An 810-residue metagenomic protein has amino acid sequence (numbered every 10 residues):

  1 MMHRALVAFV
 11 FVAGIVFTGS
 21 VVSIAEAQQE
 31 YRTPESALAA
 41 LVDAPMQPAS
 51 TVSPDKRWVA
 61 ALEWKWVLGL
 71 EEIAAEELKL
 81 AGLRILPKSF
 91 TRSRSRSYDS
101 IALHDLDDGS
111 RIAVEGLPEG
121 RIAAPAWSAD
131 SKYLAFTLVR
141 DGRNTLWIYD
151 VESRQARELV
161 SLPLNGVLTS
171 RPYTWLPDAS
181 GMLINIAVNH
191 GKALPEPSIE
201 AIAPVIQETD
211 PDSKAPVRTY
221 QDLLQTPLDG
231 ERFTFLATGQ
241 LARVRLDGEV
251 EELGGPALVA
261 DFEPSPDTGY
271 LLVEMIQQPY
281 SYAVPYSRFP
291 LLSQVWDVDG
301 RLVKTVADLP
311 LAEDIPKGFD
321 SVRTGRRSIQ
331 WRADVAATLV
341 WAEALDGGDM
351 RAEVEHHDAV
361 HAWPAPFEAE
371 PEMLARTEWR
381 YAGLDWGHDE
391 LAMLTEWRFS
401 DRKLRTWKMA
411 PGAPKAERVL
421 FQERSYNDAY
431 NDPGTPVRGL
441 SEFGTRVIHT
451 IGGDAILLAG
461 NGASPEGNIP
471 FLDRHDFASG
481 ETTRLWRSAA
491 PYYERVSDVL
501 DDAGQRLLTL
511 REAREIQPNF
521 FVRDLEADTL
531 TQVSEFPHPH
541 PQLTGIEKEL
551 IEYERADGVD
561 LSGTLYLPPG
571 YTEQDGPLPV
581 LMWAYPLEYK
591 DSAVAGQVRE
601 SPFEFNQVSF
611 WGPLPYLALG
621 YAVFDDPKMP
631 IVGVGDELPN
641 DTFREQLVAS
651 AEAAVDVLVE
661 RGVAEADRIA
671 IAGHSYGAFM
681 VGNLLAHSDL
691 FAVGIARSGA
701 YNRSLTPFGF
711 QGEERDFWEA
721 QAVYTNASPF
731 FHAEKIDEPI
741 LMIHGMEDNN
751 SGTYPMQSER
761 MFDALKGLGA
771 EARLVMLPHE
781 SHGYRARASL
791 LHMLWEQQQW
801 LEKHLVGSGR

Functional and structural regions predicted by a protein language model:
M1-F11, F17: Bacterial N-terminal signal peptides that target proteins for export
F11-I15, V22-G545, D560, G596-Q597 (+1 more regions): Beta-propeller folds
S95-D99, L106, A593, E600-R810: Active-site-proximal cap/loop segments of hydrolase catalytic domains
S293, L339-V340, F421, F520 (+6 more regions): Conserved hydrophobic/aromatic pocket- or pore-lining residues that grip, position, or stack substrates in active sites
S534-G576: N-terminal cap/lid segment of alpha/beta-hydrolase-fold proteins
L578, Y585-K590, S601: Active-site glycine-rich loops that stabilize anionic/oxyanionic intermediates across multiple enzyme folds
L581-W583, V623: Hydrophobic beta-strand anchors of alpha/beta hydrolase catalytic cores
A584-Y585, H744: The conserved beta1-alpha1 loop
